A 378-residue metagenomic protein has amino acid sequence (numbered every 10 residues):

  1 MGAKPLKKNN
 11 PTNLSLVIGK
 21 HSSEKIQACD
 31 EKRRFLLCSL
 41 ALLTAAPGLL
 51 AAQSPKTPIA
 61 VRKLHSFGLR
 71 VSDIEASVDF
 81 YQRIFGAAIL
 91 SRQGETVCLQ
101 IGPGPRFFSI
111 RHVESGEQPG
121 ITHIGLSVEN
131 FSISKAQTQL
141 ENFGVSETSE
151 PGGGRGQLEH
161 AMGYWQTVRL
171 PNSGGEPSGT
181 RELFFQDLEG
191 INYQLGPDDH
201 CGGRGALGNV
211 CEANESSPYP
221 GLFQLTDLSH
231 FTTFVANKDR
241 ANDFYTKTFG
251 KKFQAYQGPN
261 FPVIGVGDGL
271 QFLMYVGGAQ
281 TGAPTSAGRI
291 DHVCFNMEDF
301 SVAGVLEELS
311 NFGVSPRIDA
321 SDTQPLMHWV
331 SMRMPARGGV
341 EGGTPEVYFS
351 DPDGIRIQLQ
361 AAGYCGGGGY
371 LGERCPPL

Functional and structural regions predicted by a protein language model:
M1-E31, C38, L42-T44: N-terminal secretory signal peptides
R33-T44, G48-T57, T138-Q224, E307 (+1 more regions): Vicinal oxygen chelate
Q53, F67, I89, Q93-G175 (+2 more regions): Ordered, small/hydrophobic-rich secondary-structure cores
I59, G68-F107, T232-A279: Core segments of cupin and vicinal oxygen chelate
K63-S72, V97-Q100, E114-F143, R181-Q186 (+4 more regions): Vicinal oxygen chelate
G104-S109, Q118, G190-Y193, G202 (+2 more regions): Short, charged/polar, Gly/Pro-enriched secondary-structure boundary elements
F107, S115-P119, C201-R204, Q280-P284 (+1 more regions): A short local loop/turn or secondary-structure capping micro-motif enriched for an aromatic residue
